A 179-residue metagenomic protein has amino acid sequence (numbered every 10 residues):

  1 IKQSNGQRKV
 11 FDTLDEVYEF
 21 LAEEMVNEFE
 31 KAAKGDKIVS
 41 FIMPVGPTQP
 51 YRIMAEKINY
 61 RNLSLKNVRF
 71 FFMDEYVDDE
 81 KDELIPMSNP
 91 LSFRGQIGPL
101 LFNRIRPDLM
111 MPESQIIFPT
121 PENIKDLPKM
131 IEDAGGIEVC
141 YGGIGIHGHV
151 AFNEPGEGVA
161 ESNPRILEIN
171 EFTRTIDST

Functional and structural regions predicted by a protein language model:
I1-F41, I116: N-terminal glycine-/serine-/threonine-rich phosphate-binding loop
I1-K9, E16, L63-C140: Ligand-binding beta-strand-loop-alpha-helix segment within the catalytic cores of soluble metabolic enzymes
T13, V45, M73-E75, P119-E122 (+3 more regions): Fold-independent oxyanion-binding glycine-rich loops and adjacent beta-strand/coil segments at enzyme active sites
A22-A33, A55, N59, G98-F102 (+2 more regions): Generic structural signal for well-ordered alpha-helical scaffold segments
E23-M25, P119-A160: ATP/pyrophosphate-binding catalytic subdomain of soluble kinases
E30-N62: Glycine-rich N-terminal segment of FAD-binding domains in flavoprotein oxidoreductases, spanning the beta-loop-helix
A55-S64, M87-N89, P155-P164: A glycine- and small-aliphatic-rich helix-loop capping segment at beta-alpha/alpha-beta transitions that lines
H147, A151-T179: Class I SAM-dependent methyltransferase SAM-binding "motif I" and its flanking Rossmann-like core
